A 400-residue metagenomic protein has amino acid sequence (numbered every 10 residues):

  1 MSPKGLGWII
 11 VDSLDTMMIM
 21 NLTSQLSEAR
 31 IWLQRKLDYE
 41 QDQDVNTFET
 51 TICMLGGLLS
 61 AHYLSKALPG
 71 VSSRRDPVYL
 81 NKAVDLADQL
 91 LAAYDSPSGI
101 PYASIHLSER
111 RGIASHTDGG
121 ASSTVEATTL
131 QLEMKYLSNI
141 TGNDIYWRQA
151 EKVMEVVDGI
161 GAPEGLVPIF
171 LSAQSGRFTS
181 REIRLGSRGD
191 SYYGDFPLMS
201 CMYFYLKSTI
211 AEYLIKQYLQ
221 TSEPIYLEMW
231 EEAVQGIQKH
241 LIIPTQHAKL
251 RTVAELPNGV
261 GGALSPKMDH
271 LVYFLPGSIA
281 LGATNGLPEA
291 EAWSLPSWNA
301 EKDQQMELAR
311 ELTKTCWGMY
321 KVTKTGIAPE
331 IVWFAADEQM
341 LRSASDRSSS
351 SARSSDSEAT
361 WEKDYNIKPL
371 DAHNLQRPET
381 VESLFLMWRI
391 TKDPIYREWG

Functional and structural regions predicted by a protein language model:
M1-G400: Glycan-recognition and catalytic cores of secretory/periplasmic carbohydrate-active enzymes
